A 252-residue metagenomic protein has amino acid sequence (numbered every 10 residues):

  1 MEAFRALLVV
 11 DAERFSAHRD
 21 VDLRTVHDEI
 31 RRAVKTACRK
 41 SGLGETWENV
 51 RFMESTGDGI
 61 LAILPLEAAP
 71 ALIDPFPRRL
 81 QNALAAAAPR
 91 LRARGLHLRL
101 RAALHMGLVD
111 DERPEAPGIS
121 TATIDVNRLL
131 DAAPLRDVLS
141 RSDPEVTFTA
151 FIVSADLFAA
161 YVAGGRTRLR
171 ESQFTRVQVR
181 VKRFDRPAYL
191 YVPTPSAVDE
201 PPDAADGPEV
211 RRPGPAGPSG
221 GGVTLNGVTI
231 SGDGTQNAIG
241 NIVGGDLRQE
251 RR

Functional and structural regions predicted by a protein language model:
M1-A71: Catalytic NTP-binding/metal-coordinating core of nucleotidyl cyclase/transferase enzymes
E2-R5, G57, H97-R99, V146 (+1 more regions): A general secondary-structure signal for short beta-strands and their flanking turns/coil in non-transmembrane regions
E2-R5, T46-W47, R92, D246 (+1 more regions): Non-catalytic sensory/regulatory segments that transmit input signals in bacterial signaling proteins
A17-H18, Y161, D199-E200: Short helix/loop capping segments that flank catalytic or ligand/cofactor-binding pockets
A69-P77, Q81-Q173: Catalytic beta-strand-to-alpha-helix segment of the class III nucleotidyl cyclase homology domain
T147, F184-R186, T224: A generic structural signal for well-ordered coil/turn residues at beta-strand boundaries that shape enzyme active-site
G165-G220: Eukaryote-biased recognition of electropositive, low-complexity segments and basic polyanion/acidic-motif-binding
P208-R252: Long, low-complexity intrinsically disordered regions enriched in small/polar and proline/glycine residues
